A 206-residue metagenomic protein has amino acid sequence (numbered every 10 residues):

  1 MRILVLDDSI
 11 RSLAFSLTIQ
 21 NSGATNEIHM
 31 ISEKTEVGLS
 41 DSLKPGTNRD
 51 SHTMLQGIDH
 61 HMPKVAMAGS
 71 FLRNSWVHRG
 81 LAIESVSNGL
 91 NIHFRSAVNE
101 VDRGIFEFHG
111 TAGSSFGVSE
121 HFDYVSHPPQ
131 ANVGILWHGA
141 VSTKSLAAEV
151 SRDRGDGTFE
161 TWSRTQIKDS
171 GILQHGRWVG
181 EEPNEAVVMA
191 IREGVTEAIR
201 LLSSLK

Functional and structural regions predicted by a protein language model:
M1-H29, N184-K206: N-terminal Rossmann-like FAD-binding beta1-loop-alpha1 element of flavoenzymes
D8, S32-K34, P128-Q130: Fold-independent oxyanion-binding glycine-rich loops and adjacent beta-strand/coil segments at enzyme active sites
S9-S12, R73, A131-N132: Gly/Ser/Thr-rich loops at beta-strand to alpha-helix junctions that form or flank small-molecule/cofactor-binding
R11-M67, S75-W76: N-terminal FAD cofactor-binding segment of flavoenzymes
T53-M54, R73, A82, V86-F94: Positively charged, amphipathic N-terminal segments that serve as targeting/anchoring signals
K64-E84, N99: Short beta-strand to alpha-helix junction loop
S87-L205: Predominantly flavin-linked oxidoreductase catalytic cores and closely associated redox partners
